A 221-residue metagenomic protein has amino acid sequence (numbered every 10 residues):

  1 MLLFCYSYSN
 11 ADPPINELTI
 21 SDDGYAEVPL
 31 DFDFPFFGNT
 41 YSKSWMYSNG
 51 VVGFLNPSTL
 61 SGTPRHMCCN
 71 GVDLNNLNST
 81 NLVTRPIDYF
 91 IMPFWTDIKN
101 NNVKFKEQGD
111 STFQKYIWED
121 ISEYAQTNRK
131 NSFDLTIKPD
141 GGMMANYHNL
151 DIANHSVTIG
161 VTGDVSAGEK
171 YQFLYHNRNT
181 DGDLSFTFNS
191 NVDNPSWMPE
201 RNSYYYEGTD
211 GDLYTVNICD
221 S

Functional and structural regions predicted by a protein language model:
M1-S221: Extracytoplasmic Ser/Thr/Pro-rich, glycosylation-prone low-complexity segments
